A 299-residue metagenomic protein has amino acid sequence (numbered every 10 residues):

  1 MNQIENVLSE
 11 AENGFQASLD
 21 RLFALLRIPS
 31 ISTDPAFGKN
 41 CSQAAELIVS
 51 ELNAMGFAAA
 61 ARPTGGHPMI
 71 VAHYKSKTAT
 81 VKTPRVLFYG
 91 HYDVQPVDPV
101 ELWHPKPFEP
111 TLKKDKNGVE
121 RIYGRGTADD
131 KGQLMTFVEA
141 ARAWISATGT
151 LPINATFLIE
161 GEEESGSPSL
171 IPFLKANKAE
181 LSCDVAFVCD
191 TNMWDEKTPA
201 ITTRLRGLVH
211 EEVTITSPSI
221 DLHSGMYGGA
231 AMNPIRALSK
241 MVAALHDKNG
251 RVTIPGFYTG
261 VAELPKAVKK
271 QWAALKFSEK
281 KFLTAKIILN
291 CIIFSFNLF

Functional and structural regions predicted by a protein language model:
N2-V100: N-terminal helical capping/dimerization or prosegment-like subdomains of hydrolases acting on amide or phosphate bonds
E5-L8, I31-P35, G124-T127, D221-G228: Active-site oxyanion-binding pockets that recognize sulfate/phosphate
L26, G90-Y92, L112-K114, T214-S219: Short, small-residue-rich loop/turn micro-motifs
R27-S30, K116-I122, P218-H223: A short small-residue
G66-V71, P105-P107, H210: Short glycine-rich loop/turn motifs
V81-T156: Active-site metal-coordination/substrate-binding segment of hydrolases, especially metallo-dependent peptidases
G126-F299: Fold-level recognition of mixed alpha/beta catalytic cores in primary-metabolism enzymes, strongest
